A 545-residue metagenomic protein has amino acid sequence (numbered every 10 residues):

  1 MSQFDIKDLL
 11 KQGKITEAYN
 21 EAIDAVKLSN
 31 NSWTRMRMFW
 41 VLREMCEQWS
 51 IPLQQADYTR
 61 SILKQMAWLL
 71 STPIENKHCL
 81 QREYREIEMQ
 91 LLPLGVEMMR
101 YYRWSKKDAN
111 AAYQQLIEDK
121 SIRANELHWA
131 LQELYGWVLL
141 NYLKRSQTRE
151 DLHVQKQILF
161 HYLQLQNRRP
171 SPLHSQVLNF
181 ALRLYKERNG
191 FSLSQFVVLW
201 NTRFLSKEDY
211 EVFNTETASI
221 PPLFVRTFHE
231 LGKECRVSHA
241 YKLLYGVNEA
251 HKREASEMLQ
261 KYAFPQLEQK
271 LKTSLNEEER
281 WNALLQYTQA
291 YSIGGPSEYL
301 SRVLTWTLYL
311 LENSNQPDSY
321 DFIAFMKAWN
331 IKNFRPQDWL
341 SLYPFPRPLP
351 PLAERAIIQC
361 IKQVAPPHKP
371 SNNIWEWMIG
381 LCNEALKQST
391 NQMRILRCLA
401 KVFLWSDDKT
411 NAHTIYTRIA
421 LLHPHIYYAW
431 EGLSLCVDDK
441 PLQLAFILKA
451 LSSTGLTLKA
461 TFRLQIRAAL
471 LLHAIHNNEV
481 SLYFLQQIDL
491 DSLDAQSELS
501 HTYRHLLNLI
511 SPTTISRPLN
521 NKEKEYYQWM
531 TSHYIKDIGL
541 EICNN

Functional and structural regions predicted by a protein language model:
M1-F4, S32-I51, K64-A67, E75-Y102 (+12 more regions): Amphipathic alpha-helical repeat scaffolds of TPR domains
M1-Y19: N-terminal leader/linker segments that initiate helical-solenoid repeat arrays
I15, L28-N30, K233: Short, solvent-exposed loop/edge-beta patches enriched in aromatic
I15, P370-E376, K387-T410, T417-I419 (+2 more regions): C-terminal low-complexity, acidic/polar tails when present
A18-A25, I51-K77, S105-S121, T148-Q166 (+9 more regions): Alpha-helical repeat scaffolds
Y416, A420-L422, I426, G432-T502: Alpha-helical protein-protein interaction scaffolds
E498, T502-N545: Charged, low-complexity interaction regions that mediate assembly/partner binding in large macromolecular machines
